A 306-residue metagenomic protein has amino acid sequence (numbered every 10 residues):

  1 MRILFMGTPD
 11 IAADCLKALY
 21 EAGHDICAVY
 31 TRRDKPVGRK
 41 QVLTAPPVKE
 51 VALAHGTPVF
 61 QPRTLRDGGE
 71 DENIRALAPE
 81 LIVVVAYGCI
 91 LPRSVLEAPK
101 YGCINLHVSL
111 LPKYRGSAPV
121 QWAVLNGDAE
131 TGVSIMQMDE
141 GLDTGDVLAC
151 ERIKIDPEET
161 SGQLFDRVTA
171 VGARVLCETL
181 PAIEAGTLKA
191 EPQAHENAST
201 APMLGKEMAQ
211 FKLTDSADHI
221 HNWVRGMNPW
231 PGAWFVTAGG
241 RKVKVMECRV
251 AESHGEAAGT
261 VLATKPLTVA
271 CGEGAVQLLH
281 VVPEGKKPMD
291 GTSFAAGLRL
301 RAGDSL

Functional and structural regions predicted by a protein language model:
M1-R39: N-terminal Rossmann-like dinucleotide-binding module
G7, V29, A52, I82 (+7 more regions): A residue-level signal for conserved active-site and pocket-lining positions in enzyme catalytic cores
A22, R32, L81-T200: Donor/substrate-binding cores of folate-linked one-carbon enzymes
A28, Q61, L148-A149: A structural microfeature
P36-A78: N-terminal glycine-/serine-/threonine-rich beta1-alpha1-beta2 phosphate-ribose binding loop of Rossmann-like
P202-D215: Acyl-group handling in specialized metabolite and lipid biosynthesis
L213-L306: An anion-binding loop in the catalytic cleft
